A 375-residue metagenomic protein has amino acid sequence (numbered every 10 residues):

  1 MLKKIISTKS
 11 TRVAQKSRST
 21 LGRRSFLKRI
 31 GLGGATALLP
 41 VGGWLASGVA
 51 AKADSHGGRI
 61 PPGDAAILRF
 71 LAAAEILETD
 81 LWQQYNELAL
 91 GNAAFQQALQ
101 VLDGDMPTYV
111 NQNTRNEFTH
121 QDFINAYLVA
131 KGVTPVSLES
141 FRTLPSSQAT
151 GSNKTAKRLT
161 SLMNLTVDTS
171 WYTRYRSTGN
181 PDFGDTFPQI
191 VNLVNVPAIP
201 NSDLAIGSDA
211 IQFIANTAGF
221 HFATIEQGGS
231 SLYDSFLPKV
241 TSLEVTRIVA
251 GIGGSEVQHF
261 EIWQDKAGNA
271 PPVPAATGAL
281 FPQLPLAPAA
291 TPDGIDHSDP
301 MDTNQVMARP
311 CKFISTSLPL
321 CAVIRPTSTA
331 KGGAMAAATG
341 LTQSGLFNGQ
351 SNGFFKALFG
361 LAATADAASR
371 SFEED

Functional and structural regions predicted by a protein language model:
L2-T20, G31-L32, L38, W44-D375: All-alpha RGS (Regulator of G-protein Signaling) helical domain and cognate RGS-like helical scaffolds
